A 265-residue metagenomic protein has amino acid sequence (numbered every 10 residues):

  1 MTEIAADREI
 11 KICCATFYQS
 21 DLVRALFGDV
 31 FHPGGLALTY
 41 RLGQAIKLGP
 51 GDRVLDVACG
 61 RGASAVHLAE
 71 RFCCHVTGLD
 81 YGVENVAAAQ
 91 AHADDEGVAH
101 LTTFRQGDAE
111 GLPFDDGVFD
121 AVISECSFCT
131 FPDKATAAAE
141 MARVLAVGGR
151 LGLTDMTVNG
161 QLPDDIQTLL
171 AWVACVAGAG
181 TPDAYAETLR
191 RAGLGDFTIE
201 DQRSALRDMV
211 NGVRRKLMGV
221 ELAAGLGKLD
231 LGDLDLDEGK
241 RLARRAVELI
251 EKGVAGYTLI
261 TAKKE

Functional and structural regions predicted by a protein language model:
M1-V23: N-terminal, positively charged/glycine-rich alpha-helical extensions of SAM-dependent methyltransferases
L22, M156-V176: Short, glycine-/aromatic-enriched active-site segment of Class I SAM-dependent methyltransferases
H32-P50: Conserved alpha-helix/loop element of class I SAM-dependent methyltransferases that forms part of the SAM/SAH-binding
L55-V57, R61-G111: Class I SAM-dependent methyltransferase SAM/SAH-binding core
E110-A121: A short acidic, Gly/Pro-enriched loop at the edge of an enzyme's catalytic core that lines a small-molecule cofactor
A135-R150: A short glycine-rich, Lys/Arg-flanked "PGG" loop and its adjoining helix->strand segment in the class I
G178-G193: Short alpha-helix
E200-E265: Conserved Class I S-adenosyl-L-methionine
